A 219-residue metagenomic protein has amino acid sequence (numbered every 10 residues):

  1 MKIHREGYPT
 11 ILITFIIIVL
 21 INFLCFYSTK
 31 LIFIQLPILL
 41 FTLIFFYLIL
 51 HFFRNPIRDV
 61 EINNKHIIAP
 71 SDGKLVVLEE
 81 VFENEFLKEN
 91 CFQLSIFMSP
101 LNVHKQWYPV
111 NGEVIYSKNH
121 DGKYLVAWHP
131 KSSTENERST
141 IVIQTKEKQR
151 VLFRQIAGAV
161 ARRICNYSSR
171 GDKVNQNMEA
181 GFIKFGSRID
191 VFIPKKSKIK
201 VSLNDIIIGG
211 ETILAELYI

Functional and structural regions predicted by a protein language model:
M1-I219: Contiguous, well-folded functional domains in the mature portion of proteins
